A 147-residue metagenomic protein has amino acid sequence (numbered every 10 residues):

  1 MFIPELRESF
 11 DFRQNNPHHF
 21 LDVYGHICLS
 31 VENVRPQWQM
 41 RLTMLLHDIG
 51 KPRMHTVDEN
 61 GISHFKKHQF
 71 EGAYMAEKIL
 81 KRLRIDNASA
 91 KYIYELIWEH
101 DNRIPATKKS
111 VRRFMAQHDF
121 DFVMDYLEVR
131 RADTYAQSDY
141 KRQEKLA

Functional and structural regions predicted by a protein language model:
M1-F2, M40: Short loop/turn segments at connectors of secondary-structure elements within structured domains
F2-I3, L146: FIC/Doc superfamily catalytic core
I3-E8, F12-R13: Acidic catalytic cores of enzymes that act on phosphate-bearing nucleotides/polynucleotides
E8-S9, H26-L29, N33-A147: C-terminal subdomains that position terminal phosphate/3'-OH groups for nucleotidyl transfer/ligation, primarily on
R13-L29: Surface-exposed beta-loop-beta
